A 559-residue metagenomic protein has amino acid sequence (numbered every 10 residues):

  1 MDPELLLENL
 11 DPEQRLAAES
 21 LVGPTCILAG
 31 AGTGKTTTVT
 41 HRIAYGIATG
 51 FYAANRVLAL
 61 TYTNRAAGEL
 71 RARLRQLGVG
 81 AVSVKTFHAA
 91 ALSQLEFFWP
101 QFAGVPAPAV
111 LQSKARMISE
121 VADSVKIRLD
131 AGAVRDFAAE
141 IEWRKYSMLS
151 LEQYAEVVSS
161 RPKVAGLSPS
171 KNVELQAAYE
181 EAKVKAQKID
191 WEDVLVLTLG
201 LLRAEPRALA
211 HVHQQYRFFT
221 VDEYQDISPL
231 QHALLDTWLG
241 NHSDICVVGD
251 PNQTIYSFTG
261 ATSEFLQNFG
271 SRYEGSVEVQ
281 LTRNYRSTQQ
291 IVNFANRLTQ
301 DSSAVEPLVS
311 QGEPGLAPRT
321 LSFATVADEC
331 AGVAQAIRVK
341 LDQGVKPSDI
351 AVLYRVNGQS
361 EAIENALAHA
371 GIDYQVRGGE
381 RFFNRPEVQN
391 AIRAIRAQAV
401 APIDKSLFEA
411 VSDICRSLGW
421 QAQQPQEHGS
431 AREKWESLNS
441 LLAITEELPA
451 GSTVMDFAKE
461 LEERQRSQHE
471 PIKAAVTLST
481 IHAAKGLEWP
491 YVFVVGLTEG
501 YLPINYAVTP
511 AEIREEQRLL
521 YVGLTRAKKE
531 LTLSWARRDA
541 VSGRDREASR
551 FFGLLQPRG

Functional and structural regions predicted by a protein language model:
M1-G104, A210, G240, N293-N296 (+1 more regions): P-loop NTPase Walker
D2, L6, Y45, P229-S322: Conserved RecA-like helicase ATPase core segment that couples NTP binding/hydrolysis to strand translocation
E8-E19, G23-I27, L58, A66-A67 (+3 more regions): Conserved helicase NTPase motor core
G23, Y52-R56, N241-D244, D250-N252 (+7 more regions): Short glycine-/polar-rich loops that comprise or flank the Walker A/P-loop and associated switch/sensor motifs
I27, A31-V39, I43, G275-V277 (+5 more regions): Helicase P-loop NTPase motor core
A81-Q94, S113, I372-R393: Conserved beta-strand -> loop -> alpha-helix junction used to position metal-binding or nucleic-acid-contacting
P100-E192, Y216, E278, N284: ATP-hydrolysis module of ASCE/P-loop NTPase motor domains, specifically the Walker B Asp-Glu catalytic pair
S360, E364-A368, R385-R558: Conserved helicase C-terminal RecA-like lobe
